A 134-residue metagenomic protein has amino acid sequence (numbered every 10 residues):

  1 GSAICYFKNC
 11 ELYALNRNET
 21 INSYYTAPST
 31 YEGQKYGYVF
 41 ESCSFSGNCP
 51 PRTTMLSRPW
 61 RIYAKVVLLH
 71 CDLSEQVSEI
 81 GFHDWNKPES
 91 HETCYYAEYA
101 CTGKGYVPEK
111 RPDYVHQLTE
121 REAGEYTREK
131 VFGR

Functional and structural regions predicted by a protein language model:
G1-R134: Sequence-level preference for short, compositionally simple segments enriched in small aliphatic or small polar residues
